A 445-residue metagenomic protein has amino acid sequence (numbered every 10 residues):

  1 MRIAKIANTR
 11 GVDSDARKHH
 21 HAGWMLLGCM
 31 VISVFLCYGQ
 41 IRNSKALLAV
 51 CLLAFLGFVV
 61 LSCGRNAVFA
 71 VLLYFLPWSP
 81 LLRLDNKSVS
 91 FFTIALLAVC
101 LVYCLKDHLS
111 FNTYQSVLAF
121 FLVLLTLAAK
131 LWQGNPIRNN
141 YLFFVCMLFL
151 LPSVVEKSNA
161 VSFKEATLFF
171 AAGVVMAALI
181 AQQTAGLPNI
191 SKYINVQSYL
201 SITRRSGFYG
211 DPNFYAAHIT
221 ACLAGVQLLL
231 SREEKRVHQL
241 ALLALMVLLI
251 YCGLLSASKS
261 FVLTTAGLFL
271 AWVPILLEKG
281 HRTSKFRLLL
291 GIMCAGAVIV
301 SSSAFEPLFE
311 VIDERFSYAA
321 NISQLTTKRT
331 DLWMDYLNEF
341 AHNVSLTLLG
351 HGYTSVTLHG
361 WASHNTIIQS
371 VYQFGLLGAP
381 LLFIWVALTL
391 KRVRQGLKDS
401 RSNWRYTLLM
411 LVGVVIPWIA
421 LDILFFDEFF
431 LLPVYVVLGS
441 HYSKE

Functional and structural regions predicted by a protein language model:
R2-Y103, A128-A129, V414-I416: N-terminal signal-anchor transmembrane segment
C29-F35, L270, T407-P417, I423-E445: Transmembrane alpha-helices of multi-pass inner-membrane enzymes
L36-A46, L82-F91, W132-F143, Y209-A216 (+3 more regions): Helix-loop-helix junctions and helix-breaking kinks within/between transmembrane helices of multi-pass membrane
A54, T126, K164-Y193, Y209-I275 (+1 more regions): Alpha-helical transmembrane segments of multi-pass inner-membrane proteins
A54-V59, A95-F111, L118-Q182, V273 (+3 more regions): Transmembrane alpha-helical segments and their membrane-water interfaces
Y199-R205, S284-L288, I299-M334, S355-L358: Flexible juxtamembrane loops connecting transmembrane helices in multi-pass membrane enzymes that build or modify
V273, L376-V415: Hydrophobic transmembrane alpha-helices and their immediate junctions
Y318-L377, V393-K398: Long extracytoplasmic/lumenal interhelical loops at the membrane interface of multi-pass membrane proteins
